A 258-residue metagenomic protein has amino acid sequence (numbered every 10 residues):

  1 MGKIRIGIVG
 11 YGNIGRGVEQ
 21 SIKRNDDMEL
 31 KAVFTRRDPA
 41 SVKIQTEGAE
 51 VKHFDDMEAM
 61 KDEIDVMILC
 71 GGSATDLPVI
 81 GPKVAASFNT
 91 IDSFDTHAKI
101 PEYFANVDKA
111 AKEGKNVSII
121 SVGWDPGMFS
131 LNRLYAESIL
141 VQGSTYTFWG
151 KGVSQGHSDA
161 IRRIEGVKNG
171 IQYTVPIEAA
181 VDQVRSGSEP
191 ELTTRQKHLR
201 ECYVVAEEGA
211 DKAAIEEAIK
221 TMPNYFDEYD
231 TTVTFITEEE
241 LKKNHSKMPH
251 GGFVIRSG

Functional and structural regions predicted by a protein language model:
M1-V84, R195-K197: N-terminal glycine-/serine-/threonine-rich beta1-alpha1-beta2 phosphate-ribose binding loop of Rossmann-like
R5, R24-L30, R36-D55, V153-G258: C-terminal substrate-binding/catalytic lobe of Rossmann-fold NAD(P)-dependent oxidoreductases
G12-I14, A74, H97-I100, S121-S130 (+1 more regions): Gly/Ser/Thr-rich loops at beta-strand to alpha-helix junctions that form or flank small-molecule/cofactor-binding
K83-V84, V107-A111, R162: A generic structural signal for well-ordered alpha-helical segments
D92-S93, S118-V122, F148, Q172: General beta-strand structural signal in soluble alpha/beta enzymes
F94-S118: Rossmann-fold NAD(P)-binding glycine/threonine-rich loop
K112, N116-E137: Short alpha-helices
M128-S144, D159-I171: Oxidoreductase and adenylate-handling cofactor-binding alpha/beta cores
